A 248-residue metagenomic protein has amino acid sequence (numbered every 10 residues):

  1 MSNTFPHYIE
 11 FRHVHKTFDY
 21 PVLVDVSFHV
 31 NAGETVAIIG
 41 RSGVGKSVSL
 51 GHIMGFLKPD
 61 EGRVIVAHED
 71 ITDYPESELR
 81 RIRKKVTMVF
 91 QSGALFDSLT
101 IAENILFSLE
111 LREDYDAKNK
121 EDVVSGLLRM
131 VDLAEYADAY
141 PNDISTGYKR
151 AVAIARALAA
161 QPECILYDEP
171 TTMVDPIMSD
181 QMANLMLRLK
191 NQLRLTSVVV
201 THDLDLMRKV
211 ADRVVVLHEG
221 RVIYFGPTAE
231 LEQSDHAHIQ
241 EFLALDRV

Functional and structural regions predicted by a protein language model:
M54: Helix-to-loop junction immediately C-terminal to a conserved catalytic motif
D70, K118-Y136: Conserved ABC ATPase "signature" region
Y140-I144, Y148: Conserved ABC ATPase signature
Q161: Conserved catalytic motifs of ABC-family nucleotide-binding domains
I165-D168: Catalytic Walker B motif of ABC-type/P-loop ATPase nucleotide-binding domains
T201-H202: H-loop/switch region of ABC-family ATPase nucleotide-binding domains
